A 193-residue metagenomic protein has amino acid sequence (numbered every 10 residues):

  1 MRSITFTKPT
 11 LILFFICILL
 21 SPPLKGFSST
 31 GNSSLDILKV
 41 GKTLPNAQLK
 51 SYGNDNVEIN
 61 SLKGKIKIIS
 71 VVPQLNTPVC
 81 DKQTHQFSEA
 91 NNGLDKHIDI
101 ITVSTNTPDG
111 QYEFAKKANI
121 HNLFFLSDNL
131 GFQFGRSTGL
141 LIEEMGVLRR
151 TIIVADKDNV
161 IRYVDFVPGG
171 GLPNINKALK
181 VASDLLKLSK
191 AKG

Functional and structural regions predicted by a protein language model:
R2-I12: Bacterial N-terminal signal peptides that target proteins for export
T10-P23: Bacterial N-terminal signal peptides
L24-I59: N-terminal "domain-start" segment that seeds a small globular fold
T43, I66, V147-R149: Short, small/polar residue-rich loop motifs at catalytic or cofactor-binding pockets
E58-F87: Short active-site neighborhood of thiol/selenol oxidoreductases, capturing the structured segment around
D81-I120, F132-F134: Structural microenvironment flanking redox-active thiols in thiol-disulfide oxidoreductases
A118-R149: Short, internal strand/loop/helix patches that form the active-site neighborhood or redox-interaction surface
L148-G193: Thiol-/selenol-based redox modules, centered on thioredoxin-like and closely related oxidoreductase domains
